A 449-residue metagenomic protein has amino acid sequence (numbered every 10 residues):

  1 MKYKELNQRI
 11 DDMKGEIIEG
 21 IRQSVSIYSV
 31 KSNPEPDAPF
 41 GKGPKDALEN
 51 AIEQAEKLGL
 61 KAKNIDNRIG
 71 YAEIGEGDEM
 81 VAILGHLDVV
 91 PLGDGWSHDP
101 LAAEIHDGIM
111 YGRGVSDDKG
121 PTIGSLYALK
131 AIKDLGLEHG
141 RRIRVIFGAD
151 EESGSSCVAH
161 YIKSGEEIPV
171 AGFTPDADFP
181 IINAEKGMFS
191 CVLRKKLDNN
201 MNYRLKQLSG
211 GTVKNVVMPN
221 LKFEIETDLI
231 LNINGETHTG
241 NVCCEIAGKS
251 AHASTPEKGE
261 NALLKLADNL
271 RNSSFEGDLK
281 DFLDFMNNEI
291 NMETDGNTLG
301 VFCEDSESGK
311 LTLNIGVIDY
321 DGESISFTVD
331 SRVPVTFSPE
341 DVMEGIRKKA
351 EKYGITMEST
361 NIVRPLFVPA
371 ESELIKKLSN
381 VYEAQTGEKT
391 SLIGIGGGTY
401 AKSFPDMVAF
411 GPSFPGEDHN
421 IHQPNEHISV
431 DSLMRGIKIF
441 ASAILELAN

Functional and structural regions predicted by a protein language model:
K2-R113, L135-H139, I181: Acidic/His- and Gly-rich active-site-bordering loop/insert found across diverse amide/peptide-bond hydrolases
R9-I27, N50-L58, A131, D228-N234 (+6 more regions): Generic non-transmembrane alpha-helical segments
I52, E257-N314, D319-G322, V335-D341 (+1 more regions): An extended, acidic, His-containing surface patch that forms the Zn2+-binding/catalytic region of metallohydrolases
M80-F147, S153, E167-V170, Q423-E426 (+1 more regions): Active-site metal-coordination/substrate-binding segment of hydrolases, especially metallo-dependent peptidases
L87-V89, I143-S153, P175-P180, T212 (+2 more regions): Acidic, glycine-rich active-site loops and adjacent beta-strand->loop/helix elements that engage anionic groups
V90-H106, R194-L197, T237-G248, K352 (+1 more regions): Acidic-glycine-rich active-site phosphate/pyrophosphate-binding loop
A159-P334: Midchain, well-structured core segments that form catalytic/ion-binding scaffolds
